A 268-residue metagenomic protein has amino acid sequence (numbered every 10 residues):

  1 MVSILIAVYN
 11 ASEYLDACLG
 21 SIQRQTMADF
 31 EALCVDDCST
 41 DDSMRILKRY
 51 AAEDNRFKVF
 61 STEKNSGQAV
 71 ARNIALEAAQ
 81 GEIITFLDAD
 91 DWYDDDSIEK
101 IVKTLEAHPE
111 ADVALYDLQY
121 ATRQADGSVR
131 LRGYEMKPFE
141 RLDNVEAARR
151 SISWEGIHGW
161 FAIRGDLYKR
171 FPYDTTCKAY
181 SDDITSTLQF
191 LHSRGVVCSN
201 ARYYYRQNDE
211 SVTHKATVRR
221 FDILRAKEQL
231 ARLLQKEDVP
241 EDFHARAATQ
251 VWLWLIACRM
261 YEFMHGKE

Functional and structural regions predicted by a protein language model:
G20-D29: Short, acidic, metal-binding catalytic loop of nucleotide-sugar glycosyltransferases
S21, D36-R45, K64: A conserved acidic beta->alpha catalytic loop
D42, D91-T104: Acidic donor-binding/catalytic loop of UDP-sugar-dependent glycosyltransferases, especially processive GT2
T62-A79: Glycine-rich, basic loop-to-helix element that forms the pyrophosphate-binding segment of sugar-nucleotide handling
I84: Short aromatic/hydrophobic "clamp" motif used to bind/position activated sugar donors
E99-P172: Flexible acidic/His/Gly-enriched loops in nucleotide-sugar-dependent glycosyltransferase catalytic domains
R141-R219: Conserved nucleotide-sugar donor-binding catalytic segment
A201-N208, K215-E241, A257, Y261-E268: Catalytic core of nucleotide-sugar-dependent glycosyltransferases
